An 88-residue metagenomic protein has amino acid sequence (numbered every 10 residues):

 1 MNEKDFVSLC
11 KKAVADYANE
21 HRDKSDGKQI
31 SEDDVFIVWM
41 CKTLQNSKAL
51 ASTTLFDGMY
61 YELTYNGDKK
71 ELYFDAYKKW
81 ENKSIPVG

Functional and structural regions predicted by a protein language model:
M1, L50-A51, D75, W80: N-terminal functional modules and adjacent low-complexity/disordered segments of proteins
M1-L44: N-terminal non-globular leader segments, chiefly Sec-dependent signal peptides
D34-E71: Amphipathic, interaction-prone secondary-structure segments
K69-G88: A short, surface-exposed interaction/processing loop segment used at functional sites
